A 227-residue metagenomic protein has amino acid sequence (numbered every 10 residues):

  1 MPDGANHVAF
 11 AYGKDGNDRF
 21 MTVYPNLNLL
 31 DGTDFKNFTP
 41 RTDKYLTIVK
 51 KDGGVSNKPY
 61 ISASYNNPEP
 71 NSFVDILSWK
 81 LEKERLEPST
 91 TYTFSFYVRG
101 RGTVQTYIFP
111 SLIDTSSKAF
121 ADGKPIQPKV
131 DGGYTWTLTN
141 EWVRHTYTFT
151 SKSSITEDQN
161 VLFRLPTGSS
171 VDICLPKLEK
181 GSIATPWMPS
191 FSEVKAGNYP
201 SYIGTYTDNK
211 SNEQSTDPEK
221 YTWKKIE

Functional and structural regions predicted by a protein language model:
M1-R41, R164-E227: Extracellular polysaccharide-targeting segments
D34-F35, Y65, V74-F109, H145-F149 (+1 more regions): Extra-cytoplasmic beta-strand recognition segments
I48-V74: Short carbohydrate-recognition loop motifs
S89-T91, W142, S154-D158, Y199: Extracellular Ig-like/FN3 beta-sandwich strand-entry sites
F96-G102, D114, S151, K180 (+1 more regions): Beta-strand elements of well-folded, non-transmembrane domains
G102-D114, E157-V161: Beta-strand acidic-aromatic groove motif in beta-rich domains, primarily in extracellular
F120-T156: Extracellular carbohydrate recognition and processing domains and analogous Trp-centered ligand-binding platforms
R144-P176: Extracellular beta-strand ligand-recognition surfaces/modules
